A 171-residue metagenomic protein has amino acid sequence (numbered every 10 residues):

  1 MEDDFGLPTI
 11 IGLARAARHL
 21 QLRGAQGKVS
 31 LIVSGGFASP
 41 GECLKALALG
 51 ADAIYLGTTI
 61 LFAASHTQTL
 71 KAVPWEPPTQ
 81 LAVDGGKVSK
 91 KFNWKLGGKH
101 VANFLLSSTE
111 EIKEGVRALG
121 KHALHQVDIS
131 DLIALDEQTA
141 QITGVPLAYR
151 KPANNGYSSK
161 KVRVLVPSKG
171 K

Functional and structural regions predicted by a protein language model:
M1-K87: Glycine-rich phosphate/ribose-binding loops and adjacent secondary-structure elements that form binding surfaces
K90-K171: C-terminal extensions of enzymes
